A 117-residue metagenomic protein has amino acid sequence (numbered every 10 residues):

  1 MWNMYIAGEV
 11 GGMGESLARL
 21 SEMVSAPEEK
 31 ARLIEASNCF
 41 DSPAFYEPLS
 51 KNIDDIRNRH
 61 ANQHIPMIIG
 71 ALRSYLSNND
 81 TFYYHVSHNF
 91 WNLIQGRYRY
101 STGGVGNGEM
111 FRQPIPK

Functional and structural regions predicted by a protein language model:
M1-K117: Glycan-recognition and catalytic cores of secretory/periplasmic carbohydrate-active enzymes
